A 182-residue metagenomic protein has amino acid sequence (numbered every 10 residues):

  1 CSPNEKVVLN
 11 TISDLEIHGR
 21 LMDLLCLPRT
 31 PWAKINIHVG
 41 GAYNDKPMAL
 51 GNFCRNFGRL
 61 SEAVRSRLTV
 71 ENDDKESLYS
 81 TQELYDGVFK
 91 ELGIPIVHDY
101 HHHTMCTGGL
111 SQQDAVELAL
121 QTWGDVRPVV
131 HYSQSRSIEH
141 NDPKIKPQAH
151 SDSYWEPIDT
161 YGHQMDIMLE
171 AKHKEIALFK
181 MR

Functional and structural regions predicted by a protein language model:
C1, V39-Y43, N72-E76, Y100-T104 (+2 more regions): Active-site-proximal loop/turn and secondary-structure-junction residues that shape catalytic pockets, frequently
C1-P95: Active-site acidic/histidine proton-transfer and metal-coordination neighborhood in alpha/beta enzyme cores
S66, H98, T107-G109: A compositional/structural signature marking long, glycine- and acidic/polar-rich segments with frequent tryptophans
L68, D99, I167: Conserved, mostly hydrophobic/aromatic
I94, T104-R182: Histidine-acidic metal/acid-base catalytic patches
